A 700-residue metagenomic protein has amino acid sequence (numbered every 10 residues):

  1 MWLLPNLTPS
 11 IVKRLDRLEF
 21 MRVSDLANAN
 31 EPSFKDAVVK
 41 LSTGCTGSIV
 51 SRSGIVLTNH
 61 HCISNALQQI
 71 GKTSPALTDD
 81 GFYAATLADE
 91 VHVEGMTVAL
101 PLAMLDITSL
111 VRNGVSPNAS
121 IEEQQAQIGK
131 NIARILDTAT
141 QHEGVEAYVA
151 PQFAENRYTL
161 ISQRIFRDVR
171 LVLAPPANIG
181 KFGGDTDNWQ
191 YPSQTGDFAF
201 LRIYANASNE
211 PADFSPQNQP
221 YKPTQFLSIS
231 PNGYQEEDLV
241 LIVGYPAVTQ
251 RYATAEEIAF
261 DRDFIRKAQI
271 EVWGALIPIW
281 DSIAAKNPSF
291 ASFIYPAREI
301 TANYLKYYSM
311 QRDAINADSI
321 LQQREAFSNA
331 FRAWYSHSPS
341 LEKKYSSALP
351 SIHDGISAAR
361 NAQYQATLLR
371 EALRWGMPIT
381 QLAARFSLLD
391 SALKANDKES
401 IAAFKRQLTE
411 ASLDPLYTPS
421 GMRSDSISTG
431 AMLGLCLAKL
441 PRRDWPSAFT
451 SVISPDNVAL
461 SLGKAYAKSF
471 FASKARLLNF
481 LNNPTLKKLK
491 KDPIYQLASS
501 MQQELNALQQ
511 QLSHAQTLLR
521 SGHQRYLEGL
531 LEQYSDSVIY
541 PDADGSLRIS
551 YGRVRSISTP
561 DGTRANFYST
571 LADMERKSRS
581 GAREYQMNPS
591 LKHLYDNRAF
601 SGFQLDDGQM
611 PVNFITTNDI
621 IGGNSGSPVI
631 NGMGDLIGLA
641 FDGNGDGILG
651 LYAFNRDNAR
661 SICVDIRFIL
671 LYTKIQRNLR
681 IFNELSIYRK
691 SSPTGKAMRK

Functional and structural regions predicted by a protein language model:
M1-K700: Terminal presequence/propeptide segments associated with secretion/organelle targeting and zymogen/polyprotein
